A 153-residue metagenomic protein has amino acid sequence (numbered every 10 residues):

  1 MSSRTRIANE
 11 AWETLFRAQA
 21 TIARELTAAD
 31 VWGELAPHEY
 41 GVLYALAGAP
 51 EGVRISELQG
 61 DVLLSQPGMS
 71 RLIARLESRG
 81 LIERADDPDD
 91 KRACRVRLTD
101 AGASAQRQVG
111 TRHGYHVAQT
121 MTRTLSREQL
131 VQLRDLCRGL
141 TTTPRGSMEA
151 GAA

Functional and structural regions predicted by a protein language model:
M1-G33, R79, G139, A153: N-terminal leader segment of winged-helix/HTH proteins
M1-R6, R127-A153: C-terminal regulatory/oligomerization modules of transcriptional regulators
R4-I7, L35, L98, T124-L125: Alpha-helical hairpin
E10, T14, T21, G41-A45 (+2 more regions): Pre-recognition alpha-helix immediately N-terminal to the DNA-recognition helix within helix-turn-helix or winged-helix
A18, I22-L26, V62, A105-T124 (+1 more regions): Alpha-helical linker/hinge and terminal dimerization helices associated with HTH transcriptional regulators
R24-S65, G151-A153: N-terminal helix-turn-helix DNA-binding core of bacterial DNA-binding proteins
I55-S56, P67, A74, C94: Residues within helix-turn-helix
A74-Q132: Charged, amphipathic alpha-helical coiled-coil/dimerization segments
